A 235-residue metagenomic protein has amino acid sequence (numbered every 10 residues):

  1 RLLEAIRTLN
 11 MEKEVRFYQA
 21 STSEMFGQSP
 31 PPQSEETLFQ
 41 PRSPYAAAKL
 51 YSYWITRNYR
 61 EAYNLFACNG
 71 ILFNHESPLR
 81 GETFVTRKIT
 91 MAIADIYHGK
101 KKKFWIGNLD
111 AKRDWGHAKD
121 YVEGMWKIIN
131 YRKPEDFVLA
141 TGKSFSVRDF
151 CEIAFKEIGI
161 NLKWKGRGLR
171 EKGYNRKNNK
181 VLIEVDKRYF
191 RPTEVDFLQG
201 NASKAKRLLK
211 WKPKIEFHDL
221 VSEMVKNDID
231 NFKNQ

Functional and structural regions predicted by a protein language model:
R1-S77, K119, M125, I129 (+7 more regions): N-terminal Rossmann-like NAD(P)+-binding domain of SDR-like oxidoreductases, especially those catalyzing
E82-Q235: C-terminal substrate-binding subdomain of Rossmann-fold SDR/epimerase-dehydratase oxidoreductases
